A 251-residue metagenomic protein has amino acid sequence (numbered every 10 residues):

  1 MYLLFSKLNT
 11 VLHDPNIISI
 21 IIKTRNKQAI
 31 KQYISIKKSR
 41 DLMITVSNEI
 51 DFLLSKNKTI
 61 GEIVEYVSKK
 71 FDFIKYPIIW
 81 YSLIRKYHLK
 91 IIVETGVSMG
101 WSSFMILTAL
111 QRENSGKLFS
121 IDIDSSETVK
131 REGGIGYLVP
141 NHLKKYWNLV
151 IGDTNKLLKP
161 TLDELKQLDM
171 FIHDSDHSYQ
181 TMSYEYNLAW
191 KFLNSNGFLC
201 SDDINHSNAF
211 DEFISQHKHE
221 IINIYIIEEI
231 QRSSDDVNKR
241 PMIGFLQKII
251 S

Functional and structural regions predicted by a protein language model:
M1-F52, I249-S251: Membrane-proximal basic amphipathic "stem/tether" segments
I22-S35, E49-G61, G133-P140, K159-K166: Short charge-dense sequence patches
K37-I74, R85-K86: Class I SAM-dependent transferase core
Y66-F71, P77-S251: S-adenosylmethionine/decaboxylated-SAM
